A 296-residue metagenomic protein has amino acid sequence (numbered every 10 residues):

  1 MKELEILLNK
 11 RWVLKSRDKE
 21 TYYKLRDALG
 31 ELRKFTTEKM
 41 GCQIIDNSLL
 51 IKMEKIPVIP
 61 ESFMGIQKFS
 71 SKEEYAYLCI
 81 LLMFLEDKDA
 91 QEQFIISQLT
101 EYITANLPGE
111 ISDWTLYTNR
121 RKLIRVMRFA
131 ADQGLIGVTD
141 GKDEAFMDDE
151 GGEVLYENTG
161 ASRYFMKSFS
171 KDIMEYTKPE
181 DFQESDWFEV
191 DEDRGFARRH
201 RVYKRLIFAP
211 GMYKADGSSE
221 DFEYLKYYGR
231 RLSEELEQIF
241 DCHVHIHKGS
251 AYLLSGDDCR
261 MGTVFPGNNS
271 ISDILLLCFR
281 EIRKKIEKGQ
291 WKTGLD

Functional and structural regions predicted by a protein language model:
M1-Q67, M127, K142-T263: Eukaryotic partner-binding/assembly regions in large regulatory complexes
L4-T21, A90-W114, I207-S219, K288-D296: Short acidic, hydrophobic short linear motifs in intrinsically disordered regions
D18-Y22, Q67-S71, L85-Q93, S112-R120 (+3 more regions): Short, charged/polar micro-motifs that form catalytic or ligand-binding hotspots
I45-P60, E73-C79, S97-A105: A short glycine/small-residue-enriched secondary-structure motif
S48, M64-Y75, W114-Y117, R121-R125 (+2 more regions): Intrinsic, low-complexity N-terminal interaction/targeting segments
K72-Q93, D273-G294: Positively charged, polyanion-binding regions of nucleic-acid-associated proteins
M83-E157: Internal, well-ordered domain-core segments that constitute the primary functional module of diverse proteins
L253-E287: Long, contiguous, structured domain-core segments that constitute the functional module of a protein
